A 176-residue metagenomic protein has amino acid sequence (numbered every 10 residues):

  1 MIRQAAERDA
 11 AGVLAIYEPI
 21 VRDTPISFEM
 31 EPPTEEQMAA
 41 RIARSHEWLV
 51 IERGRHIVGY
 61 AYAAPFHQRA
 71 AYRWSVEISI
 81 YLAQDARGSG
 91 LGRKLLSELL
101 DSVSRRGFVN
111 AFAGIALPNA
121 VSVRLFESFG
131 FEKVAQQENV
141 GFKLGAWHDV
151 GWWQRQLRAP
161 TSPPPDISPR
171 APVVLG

Functional and structural regions predicted by a protein language model:
M1-V13: A short beta-loop-alpha structural element at the N-terminal edge of CoA-dependent acyl/N-acetyltransferase catalytic
L14-A40: Conserved GNAT-fold acetyl-CoA-binding loop/helix
M30-D85, L96-S97, S102, Q156-R158: Acetyl-CoA-dependent GNAT
H56-Y60, V121, W147: Glycine-rich acetyl-CoA-binding "A-motif" of GNAT/NAT acetyltransferases
Y62, F112-I115, E127, E132-D149 (+2 more regions): Conserved catalytic-core motifs of GNAT/GCN5-like acyltransferases
G88-D101, V121-S128: Conserved acetyl-CoA-binding loop-helix of GNAT-fold acetyltransferases
V103-I115: Conserved GNAT acetyl-CoA-binding A-motif
R158-G176: Acidic/histidine-enriched, glycine/proline-rich intrinsically disordered or flexible terminal extensions
